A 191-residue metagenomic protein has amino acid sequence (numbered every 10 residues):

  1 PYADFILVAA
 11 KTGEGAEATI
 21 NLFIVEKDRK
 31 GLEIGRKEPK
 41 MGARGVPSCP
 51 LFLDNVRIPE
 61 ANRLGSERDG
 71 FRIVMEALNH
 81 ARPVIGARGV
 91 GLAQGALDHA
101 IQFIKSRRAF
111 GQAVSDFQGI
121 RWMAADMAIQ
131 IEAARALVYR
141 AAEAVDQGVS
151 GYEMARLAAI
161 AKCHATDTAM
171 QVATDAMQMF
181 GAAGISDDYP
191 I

Functional and structural regions predicted by a protein language model:
P1-I34: A short core secondary-structure module
P1-Y2, G13-E17, M41-V46, G65-E67 (+1 more regions): Solvent-exposed alpha-helices and their adjacent loops that cap or buttress functional pockets in soluble metabolic
D4-I6, I20-N21, K30, P47-D54 (+2 more regions): Structural beta-strand/beta-sheet cores of well-ordered domains, especially the beta-sheet scaffolds that support
A9, K37, L78-A81: A short beta-sheet element
T19, I34-R36, E60-E67: Short, charged, solvent-exposed linker or helix-capping segments at domain edges/interfaces that act as flexible hinges
D28-P59: Flexible, small-/acidic-enriched active-site or ligand-binding loops
P50-V56, S66-F71, M75-I191: Alpha-helical interface subdomain recognition
